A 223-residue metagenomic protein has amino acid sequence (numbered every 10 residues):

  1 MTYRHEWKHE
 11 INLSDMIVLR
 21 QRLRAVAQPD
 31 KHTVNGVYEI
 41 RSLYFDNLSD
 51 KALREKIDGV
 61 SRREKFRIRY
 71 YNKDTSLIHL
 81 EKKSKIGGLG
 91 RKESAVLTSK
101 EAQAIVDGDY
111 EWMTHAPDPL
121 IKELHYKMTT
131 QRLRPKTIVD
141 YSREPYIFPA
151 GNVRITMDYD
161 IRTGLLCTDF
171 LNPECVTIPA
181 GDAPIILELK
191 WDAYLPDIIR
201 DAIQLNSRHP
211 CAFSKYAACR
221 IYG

Functional and structural regions predicted by a protein language model:
M1-G223: Phosphate-end processing signature that detects enzymes handling 5′-triphosphorylated RNA and polyphosphate
